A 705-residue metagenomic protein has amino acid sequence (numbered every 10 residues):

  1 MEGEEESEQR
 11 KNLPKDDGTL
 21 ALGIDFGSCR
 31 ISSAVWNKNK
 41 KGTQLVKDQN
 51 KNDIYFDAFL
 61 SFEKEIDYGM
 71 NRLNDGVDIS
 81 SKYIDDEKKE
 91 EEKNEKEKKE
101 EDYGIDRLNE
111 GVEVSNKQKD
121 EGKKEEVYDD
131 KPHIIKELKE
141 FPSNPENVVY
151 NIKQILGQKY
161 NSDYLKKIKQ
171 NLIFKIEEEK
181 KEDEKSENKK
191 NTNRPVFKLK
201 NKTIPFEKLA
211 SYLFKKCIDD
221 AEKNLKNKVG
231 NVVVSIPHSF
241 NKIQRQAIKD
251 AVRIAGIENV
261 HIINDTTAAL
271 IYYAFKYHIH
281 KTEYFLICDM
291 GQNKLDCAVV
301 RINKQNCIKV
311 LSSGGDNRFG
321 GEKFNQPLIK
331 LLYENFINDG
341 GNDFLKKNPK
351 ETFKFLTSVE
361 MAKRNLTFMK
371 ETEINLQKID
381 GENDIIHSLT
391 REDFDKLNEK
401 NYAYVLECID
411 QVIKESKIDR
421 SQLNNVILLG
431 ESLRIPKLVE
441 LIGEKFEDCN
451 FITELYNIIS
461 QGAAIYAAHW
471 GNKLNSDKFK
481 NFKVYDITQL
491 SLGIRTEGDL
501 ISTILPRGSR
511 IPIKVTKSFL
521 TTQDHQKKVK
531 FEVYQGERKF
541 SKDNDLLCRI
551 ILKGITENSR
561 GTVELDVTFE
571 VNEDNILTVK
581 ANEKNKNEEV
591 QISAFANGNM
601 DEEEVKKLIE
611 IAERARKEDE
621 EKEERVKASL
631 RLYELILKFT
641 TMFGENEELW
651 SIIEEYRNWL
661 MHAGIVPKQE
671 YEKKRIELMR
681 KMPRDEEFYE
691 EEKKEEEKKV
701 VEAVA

Functional and structural regions predicted by a protein language model:
M1-Q170, K175-N193, K198-Y212, D219-A705: Oxyanion-binding/catalytic loops of NTP- or PPi-dependent enzymes
